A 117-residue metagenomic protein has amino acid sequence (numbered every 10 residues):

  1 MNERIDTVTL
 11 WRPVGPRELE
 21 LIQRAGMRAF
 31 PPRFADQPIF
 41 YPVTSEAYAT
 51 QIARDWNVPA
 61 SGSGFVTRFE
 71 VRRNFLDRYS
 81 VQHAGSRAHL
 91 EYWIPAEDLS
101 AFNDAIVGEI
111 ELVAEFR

Functional and structural regions predicted by a protein language model:
M1-D36, T67, R73, I110 (+1 more regions): ADP-ribose/NAD+-binding catalytic cleft of ART/PARP-like enzymes
L21, D77-Y79, F102-D104: Short acidic, gly/pro-rich beta-turn/loop elements at beta-sheet edges and active-site/ligand-binding grooves
M27-A96: ADP-ribosyltransferase catalytic core
W93-R117: Active-site-proximal loop/hinge segments that shape catalytic or ion-binding/gating pockets
